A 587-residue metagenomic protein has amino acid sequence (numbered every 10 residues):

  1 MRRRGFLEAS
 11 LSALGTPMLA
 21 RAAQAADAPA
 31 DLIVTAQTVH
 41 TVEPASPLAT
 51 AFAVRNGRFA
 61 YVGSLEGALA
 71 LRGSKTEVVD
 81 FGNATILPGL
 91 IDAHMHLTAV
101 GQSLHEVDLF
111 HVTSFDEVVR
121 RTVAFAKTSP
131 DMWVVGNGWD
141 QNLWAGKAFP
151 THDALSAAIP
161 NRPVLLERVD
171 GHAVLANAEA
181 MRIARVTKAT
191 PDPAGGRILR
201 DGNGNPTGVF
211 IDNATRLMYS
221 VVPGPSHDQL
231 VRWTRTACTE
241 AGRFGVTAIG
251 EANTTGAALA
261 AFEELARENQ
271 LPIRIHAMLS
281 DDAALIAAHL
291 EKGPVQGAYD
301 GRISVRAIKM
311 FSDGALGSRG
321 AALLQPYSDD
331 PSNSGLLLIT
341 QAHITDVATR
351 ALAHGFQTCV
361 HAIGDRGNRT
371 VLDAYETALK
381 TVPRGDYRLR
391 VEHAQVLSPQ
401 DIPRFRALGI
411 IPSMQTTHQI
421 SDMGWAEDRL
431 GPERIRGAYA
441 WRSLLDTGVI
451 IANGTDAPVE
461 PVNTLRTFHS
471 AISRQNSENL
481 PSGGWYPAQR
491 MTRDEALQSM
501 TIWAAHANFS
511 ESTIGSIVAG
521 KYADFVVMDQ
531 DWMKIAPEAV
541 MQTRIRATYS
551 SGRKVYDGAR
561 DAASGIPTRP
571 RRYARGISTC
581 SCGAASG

Functional and structural regions predicted by a protein language model:
G5-A23: N-terminal export signals
L11, G73, Q102, R185-V186 (+3 more regions): A generic structural signal for secondary-structure junctions that act as hinges or helix/strand caps at the edges
D27-T35, H40, P44-E291, R306 (+8 more regions): Divalent metal-binding segments
F125, T187, A471-E478, V555: Phosphate/oxyanion-binding loops and surfaces in catalytic or ligand/nucleic-acid-binding neighborhoods
R232, A348-C359, I363-L389, H393-A394 (+5 more regions): His/Asp/Glu-enriched, well-ordered alpha-helical/loop segment that forms or immediately abuts the divalent-metal
A266, V295-Y299, R406-A407: Acidic (Asp/Glu)-rich catalytic clusters
D557-G587: Extracellular/periplasmic ectodomains of large secreted or surface enzymes and adhesion receptors
